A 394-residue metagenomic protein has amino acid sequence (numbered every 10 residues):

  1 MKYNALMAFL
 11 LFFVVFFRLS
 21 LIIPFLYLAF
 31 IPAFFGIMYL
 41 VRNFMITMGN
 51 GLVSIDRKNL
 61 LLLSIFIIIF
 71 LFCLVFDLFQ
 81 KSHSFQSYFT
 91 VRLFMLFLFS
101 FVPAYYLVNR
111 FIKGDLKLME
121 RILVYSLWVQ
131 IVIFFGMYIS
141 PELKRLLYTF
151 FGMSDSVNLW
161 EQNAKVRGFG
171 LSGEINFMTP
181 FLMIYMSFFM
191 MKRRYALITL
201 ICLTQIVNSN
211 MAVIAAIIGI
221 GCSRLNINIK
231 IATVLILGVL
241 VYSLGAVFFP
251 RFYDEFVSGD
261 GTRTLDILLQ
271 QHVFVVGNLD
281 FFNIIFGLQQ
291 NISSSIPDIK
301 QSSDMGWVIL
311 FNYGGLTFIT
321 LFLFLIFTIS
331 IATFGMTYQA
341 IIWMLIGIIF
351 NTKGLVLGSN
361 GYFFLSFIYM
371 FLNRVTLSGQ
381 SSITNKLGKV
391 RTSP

Functional and structural regions predicted by a protein language model:
M1-F252, D298-P394: Hydrophobic transmembrane helix bundles of membrane-integrated enzymes that assemble and modify cell-envelope
R251-T317: Long extracytoplasmic/lumenal interhelical loops at the membrane interface of multi-pass membrane proteins
